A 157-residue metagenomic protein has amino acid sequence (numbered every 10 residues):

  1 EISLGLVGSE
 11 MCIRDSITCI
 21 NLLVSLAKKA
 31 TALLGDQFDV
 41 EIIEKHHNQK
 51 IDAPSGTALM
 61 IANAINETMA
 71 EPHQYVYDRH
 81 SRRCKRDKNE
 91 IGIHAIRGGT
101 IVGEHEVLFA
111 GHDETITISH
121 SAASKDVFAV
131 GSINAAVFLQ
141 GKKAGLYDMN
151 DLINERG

Functional and structural regions predicted by a protein language model:
E1-I13: Single conserved hydrophobic/aromatic residue that forms the stacking wall/gate of nucleotide- or nucleobase-binding
E1-S3, I20, L146: Generic N-terminal initiation segments characterized by hydrophobic and/or small/turn-forming residues
I2, K29, G131-A135: Residues within well-formed alpha-helices
S9-E10, N21, S25-A30: Rossmann-fold NAD(P)-binding glycine/threonine-rich loop
S16: Active-site PLP-lysine loop of aminotransferase-like
D36-G157: C-terminal substrate-binding/catalytic lobe of Rossmann-fold NAD(P)-dependent oxidoreductases
